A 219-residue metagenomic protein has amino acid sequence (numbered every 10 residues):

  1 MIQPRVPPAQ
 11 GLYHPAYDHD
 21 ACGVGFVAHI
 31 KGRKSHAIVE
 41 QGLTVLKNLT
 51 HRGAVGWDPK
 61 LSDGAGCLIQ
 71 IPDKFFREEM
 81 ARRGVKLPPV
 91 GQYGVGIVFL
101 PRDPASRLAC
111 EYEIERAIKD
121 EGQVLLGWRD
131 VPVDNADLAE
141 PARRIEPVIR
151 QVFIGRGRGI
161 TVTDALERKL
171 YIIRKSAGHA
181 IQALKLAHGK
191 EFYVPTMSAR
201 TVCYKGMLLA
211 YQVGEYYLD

Functional and structural regions predicted by a protein language model:
I2-D219: N-terminal segments that mediate ammonia production and transfer in glutamine-dependent amidotransferase systems
